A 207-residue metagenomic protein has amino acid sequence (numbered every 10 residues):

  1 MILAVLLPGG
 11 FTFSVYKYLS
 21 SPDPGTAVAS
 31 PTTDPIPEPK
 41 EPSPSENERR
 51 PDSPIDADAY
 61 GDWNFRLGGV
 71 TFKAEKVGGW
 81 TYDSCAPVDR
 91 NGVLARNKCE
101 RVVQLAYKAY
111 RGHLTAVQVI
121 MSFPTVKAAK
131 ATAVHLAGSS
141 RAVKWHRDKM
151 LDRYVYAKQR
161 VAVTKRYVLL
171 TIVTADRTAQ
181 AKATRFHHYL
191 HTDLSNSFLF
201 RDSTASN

Functional and structural regions predicted by a protein language model:
M1-S45: Hydrophobic single-pass membrane-targeting/anchoring helices
S20, P24-V28, P54, D58-F72 (+1 more regions): Short S/T/G/P-rich N-terminal loop/turn motif that feeds into the first structured element of a domain
D34-N64: Intrinsically disordered, low-complexity activation-like regions
N64-G112: Short, compositionally biased low-complexity segments enriched in polar/charged residues
A106-P124: A short acidic-to-branched-hydrophobic micro-motif
F123-A128, V163-K165: A short, structured loop/turn motif at beta-sheet edges
A131-G138: Short amphipathic alpha-helices in soluble, non-transmembrane regions that often serve as interface/regulatory elements
V143-N207: Extracellularly exposed regions in secreted/surface proteins, prominently low-complexity, repeat-rich
